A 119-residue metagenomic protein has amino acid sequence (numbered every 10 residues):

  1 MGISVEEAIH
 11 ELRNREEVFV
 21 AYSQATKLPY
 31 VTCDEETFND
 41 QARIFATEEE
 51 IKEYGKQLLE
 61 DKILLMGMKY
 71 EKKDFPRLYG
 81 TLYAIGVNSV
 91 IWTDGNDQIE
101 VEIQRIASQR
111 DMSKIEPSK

Functional and structural regions predicted by a protein language model:
M1-K119: Conserved NAD+-utilizing ADP-ribose enzyme module
